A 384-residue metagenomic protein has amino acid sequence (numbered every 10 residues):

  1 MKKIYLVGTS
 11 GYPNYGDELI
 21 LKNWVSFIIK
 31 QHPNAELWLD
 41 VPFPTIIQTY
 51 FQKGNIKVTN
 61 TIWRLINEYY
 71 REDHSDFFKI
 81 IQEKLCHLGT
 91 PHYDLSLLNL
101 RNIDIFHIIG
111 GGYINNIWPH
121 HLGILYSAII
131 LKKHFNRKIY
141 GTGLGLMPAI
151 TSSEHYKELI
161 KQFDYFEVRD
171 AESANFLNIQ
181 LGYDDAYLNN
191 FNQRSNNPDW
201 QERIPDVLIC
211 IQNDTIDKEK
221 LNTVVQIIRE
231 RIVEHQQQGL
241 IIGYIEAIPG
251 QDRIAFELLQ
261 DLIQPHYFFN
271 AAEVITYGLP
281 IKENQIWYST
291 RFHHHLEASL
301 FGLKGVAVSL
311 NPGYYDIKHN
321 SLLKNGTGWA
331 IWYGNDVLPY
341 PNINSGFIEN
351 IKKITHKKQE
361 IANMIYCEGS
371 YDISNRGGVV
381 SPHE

Functional and structural regions predicted by a protein language model:
M1-E384: Active-site anion-handling motifs in enzyme catalytic cores
